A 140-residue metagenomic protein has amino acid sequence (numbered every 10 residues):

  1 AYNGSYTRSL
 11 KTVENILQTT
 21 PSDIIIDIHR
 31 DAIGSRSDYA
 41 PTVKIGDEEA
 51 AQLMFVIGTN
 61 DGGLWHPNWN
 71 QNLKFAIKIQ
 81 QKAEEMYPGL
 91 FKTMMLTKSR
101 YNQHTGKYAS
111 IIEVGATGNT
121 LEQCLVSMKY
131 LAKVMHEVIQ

Functional and structural regions predicted by a protein language model:
A1-T42: Catalytic-core regions of hydrolytic enzymes
N3-T7, H66-K74, G118-V126: Soluble non-cytosolic domains of exported or imported proteins
T7-E14, L73-Q80, A109, L125-M128 (+1 more regions): Extracytoplasmic/secreted envelope proteins and their assembly/folding machinery, especially bacterial periplasmic
S22-I24, E49-L53, G106-S110: Envelope-exposed proteins and targeting segments
R30-S35, N60-G63, S99-N102, A116-T120: Solvent-exposed loop/turn segments at secondary-structure junctions within structured extracellular/periplasmic domains
I33-W65: A short, glycine/acidic-enriched catalytic loop
N68-M95: Active-site-adjacent substrate-binding region of metalloamidase/peptidase-like peptide-processing proteins
F91-Q140: Active-site-adjacent mobile loop/cap segments within catalytic or ligand-binding domains
